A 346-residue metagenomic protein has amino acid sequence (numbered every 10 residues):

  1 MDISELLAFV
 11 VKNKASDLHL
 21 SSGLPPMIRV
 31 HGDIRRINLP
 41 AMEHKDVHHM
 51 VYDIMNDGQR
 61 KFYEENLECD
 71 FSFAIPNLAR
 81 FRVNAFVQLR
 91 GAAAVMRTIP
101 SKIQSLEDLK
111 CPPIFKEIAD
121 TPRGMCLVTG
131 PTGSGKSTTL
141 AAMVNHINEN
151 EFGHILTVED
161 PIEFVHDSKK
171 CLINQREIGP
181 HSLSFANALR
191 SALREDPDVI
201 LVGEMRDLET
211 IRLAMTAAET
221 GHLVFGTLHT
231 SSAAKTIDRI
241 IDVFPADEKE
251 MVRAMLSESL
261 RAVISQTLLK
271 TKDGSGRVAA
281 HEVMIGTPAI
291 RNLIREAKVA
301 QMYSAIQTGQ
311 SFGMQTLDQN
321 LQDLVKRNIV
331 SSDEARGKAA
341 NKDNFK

Functional and structural regions predicted by a protein language model:
M1-K346: Short, flexible helix-loop junctions that flank or precede catalytic/ligand sites
